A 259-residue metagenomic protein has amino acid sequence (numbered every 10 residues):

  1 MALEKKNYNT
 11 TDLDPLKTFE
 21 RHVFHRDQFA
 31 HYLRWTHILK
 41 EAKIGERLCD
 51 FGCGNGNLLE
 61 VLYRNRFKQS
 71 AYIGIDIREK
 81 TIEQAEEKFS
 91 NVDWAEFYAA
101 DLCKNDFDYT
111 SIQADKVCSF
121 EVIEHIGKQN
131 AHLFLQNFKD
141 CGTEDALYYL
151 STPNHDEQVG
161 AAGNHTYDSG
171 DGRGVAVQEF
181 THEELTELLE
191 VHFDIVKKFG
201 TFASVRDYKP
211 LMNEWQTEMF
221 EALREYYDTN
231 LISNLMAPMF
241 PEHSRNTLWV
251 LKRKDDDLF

Functional and structural regions predicted by a protein language model:
M1-I112, K116, F120, Q129-L135 (+4 more regions): Conserved N-terminal segment of class I S-adenosyl-L-methionine
T110, V159-N164, D207-N213: Short aromatic-enriched loop/helix-cap "lid" or pocket-rim segments at secondary-structure transitions that line
E124: Catalytic acidic motif of RecA-like/P-loop NTPases
H132-E144: A short glycine-rich, Lys/Arg-flanked "PGG" loop and its adjoining helix->strand segment in the class I
S151-A176: Short, glycine-/aromatic-enriched active-site segment of Class I SAM-dependent methyltransferases
V177-H192: Short alpha-helix
F193-D228: Conserved catalytic loop of SAM-dependent methyltransferase domains
